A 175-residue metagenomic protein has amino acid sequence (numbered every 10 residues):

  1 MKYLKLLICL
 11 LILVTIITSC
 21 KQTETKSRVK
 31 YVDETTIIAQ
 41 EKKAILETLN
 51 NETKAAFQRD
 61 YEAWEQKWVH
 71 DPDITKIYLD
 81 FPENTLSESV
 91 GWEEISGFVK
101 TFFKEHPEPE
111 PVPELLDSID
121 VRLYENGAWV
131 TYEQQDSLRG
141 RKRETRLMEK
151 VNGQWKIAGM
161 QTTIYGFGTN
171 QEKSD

Functional and structural regions predicted by a protein language model:
M1-I8: Bacterial N-terminal signal peptides that target proteins for export
I8-I16: Bacterial N-terminal signal peptides
C20-K67, S174-D175: Short, low-complexity N-terminal intrinsically disordered segments enriched in polar/charged residues
K21-S27, W129-T131, R141-E172: Short beta-strand edge/turn micro-motifs at domain boundaries
R28-V32, D73-N84: Acidic/histidine-rich, surface-exposed loop or edge segments in extracytoplasmic proteins
E52, W64-E65, I95, V130 (+1 more regions): Hydrophobic pocket/interface hotspot
W68-V69, D80, E125, E133-D136 (+2 more regions): A mature extracytoplasmic/lumenal domain signature
S87-L138: Surface-exposed, charged secondary-structure patches
